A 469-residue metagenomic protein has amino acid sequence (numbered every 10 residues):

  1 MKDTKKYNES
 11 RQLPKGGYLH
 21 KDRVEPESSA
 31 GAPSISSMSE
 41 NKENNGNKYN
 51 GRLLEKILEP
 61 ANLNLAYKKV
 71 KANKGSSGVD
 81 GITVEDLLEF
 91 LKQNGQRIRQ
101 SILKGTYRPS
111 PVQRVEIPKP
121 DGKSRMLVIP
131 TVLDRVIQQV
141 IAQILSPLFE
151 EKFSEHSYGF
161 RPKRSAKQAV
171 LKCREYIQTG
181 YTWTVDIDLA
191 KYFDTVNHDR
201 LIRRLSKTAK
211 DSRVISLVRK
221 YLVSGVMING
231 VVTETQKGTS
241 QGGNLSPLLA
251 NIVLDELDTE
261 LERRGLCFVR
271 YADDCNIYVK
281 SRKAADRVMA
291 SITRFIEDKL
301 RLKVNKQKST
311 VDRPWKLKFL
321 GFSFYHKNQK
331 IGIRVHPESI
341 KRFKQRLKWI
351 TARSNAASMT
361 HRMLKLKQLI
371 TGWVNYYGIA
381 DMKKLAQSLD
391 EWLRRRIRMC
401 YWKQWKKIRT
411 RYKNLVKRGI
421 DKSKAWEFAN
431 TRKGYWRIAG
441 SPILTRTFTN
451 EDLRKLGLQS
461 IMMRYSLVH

Functional and structural regions predicted by a protein language model:
M1-K92: Non-catalytic, polymerase-adjacent accessory regions of viral genome-replication enzymes
L19, R23, G378-K433: Conserved nucleotidyltransferase catalytic core and NTase-mimicking acidic/glycine-rich helix/loop elements in nucleic
L58, L63, P111-Q113, P120 (+2 more regions): Core structural elements
D86-P109: Amphipathic alpha-helical blocks
S101-E116, P120, K152-K318: Conserved polymerase palm-domain catalytic core
D121-P130, D134-Q139: Glycine-rich active-site/cofactor-binding loop and its immediate structural neighborhood
V223, K299-T371: A conserved non-catalytic segment of reverse transcriptases and RNA-directed RNA polymerases corresponding to the late
W405-H469: Extended C-terminal regions of large enzymes
